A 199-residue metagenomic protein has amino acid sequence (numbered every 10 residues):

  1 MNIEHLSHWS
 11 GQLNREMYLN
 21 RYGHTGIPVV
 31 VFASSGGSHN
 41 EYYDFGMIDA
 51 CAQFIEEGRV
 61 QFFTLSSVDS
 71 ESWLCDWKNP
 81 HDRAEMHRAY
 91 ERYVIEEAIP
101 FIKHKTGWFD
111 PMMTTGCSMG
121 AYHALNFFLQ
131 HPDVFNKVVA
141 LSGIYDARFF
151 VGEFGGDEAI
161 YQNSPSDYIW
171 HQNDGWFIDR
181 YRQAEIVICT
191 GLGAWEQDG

Functional and structural regions predicted by a protein language model:
M1-G199: Non-catalytic cap/lid and distal C-terminal segments of serine-dependent acyl enzymes
